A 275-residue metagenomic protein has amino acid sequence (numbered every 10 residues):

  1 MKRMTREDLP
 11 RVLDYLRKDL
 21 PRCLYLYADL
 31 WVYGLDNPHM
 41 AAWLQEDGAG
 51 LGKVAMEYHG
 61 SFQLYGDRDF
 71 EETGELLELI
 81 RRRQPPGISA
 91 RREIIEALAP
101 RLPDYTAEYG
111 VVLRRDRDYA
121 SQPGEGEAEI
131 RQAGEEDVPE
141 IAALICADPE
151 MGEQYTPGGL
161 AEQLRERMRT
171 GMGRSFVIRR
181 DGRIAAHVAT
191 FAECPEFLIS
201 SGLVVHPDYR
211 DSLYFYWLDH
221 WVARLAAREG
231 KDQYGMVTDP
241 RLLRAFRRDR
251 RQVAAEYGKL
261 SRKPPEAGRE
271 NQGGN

Functional and structural regions predicted by a protein language model:
M1, L20, A28-R83, A186-S201 (+1 more regions): Conserved donor-binding loop and adjoining core beta-sheet/short helix segment in diverse acyl/aminoacyl transferases
M1-L24, Y119-Y155, E266-N275: Short amphipathic alpha-helix that is part of the acyltransferase structural core
T5, R91-R92, G134, D239: Helix N-cap/beta->alpha junction signal
P21-H39, E153-S175: Active-site rim helix/loop that mediates acceptor-substrate recognition in acyltransferases
Y58-G126, G235, L242, A254-P265: Acyl-donor-binding surface of acyltransferase catalytic domains
F70-L76, V205, D211-L225: Conserved acetyl-CoA-binding loop-helix of GNAT-fold acetyltransferases
S175, R183-I199, D208, F215-Y216 (+1 more regions): Acyl-donor (CoA/ACP) binding surface of acyl/acetyltransferases
